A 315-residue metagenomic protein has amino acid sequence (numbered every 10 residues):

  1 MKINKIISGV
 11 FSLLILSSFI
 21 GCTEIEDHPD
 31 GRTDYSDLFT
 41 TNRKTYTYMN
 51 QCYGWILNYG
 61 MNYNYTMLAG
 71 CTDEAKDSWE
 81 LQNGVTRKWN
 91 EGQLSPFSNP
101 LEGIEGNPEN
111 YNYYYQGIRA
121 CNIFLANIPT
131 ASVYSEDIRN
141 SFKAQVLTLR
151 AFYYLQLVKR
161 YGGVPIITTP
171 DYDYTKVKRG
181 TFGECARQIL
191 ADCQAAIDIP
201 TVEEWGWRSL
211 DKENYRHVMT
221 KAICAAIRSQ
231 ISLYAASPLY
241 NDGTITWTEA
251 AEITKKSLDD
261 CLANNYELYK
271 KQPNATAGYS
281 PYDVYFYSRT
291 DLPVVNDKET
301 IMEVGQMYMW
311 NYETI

Functional and structural regions predicted by a protein language model:
M1-D30: Bacterial Sec-dependent N-terminal signal peptides
C22-A69: Membrane-proximal, proline-rich intrinsically disordered regions
T41-G60, L81-Y161, T175-R187, C193-W207: Conserved, well-structured interaction surfaces
V158-K159, P165, Y234-G243: Short coil/turn linking the two alpha-helices of tandem helical-hairpin repeats
Q230, Y234-S237, A251, K255-I315: Polar, glycine-rich mid-to-C-terminal structural blocks that act as macromolecule-binding/assembly scaffolds
